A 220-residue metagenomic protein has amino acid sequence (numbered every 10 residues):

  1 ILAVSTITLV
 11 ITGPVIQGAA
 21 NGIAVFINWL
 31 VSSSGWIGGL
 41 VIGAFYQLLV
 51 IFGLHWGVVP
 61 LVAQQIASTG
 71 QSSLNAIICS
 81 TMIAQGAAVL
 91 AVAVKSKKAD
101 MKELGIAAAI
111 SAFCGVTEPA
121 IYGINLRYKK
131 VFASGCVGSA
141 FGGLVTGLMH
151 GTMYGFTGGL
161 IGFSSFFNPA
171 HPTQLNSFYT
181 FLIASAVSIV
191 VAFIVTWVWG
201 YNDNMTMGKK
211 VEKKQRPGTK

Functional and structural regions predicted by a protein language model:
I1-V10, G43-L48, A84-A91, S139-G147 (+1 more regions): Hydrophobic core segments of alpha-helical transmembrane domains in multi-pass membrane transport and ion-translocation
I1-V50: Core mid-bundle transmembrane helix pairs that form the ion/substrate translocation pathway in diverse multi-pass
T8, G43-H55, I66-S72, V92 (+2 more regions): Transmembrane alpha-helix interface/packing and boundary motifs in multi-pass membrane proteins, characterized by
V10-I23, L54-V59, L90-K95, E118 (+1 more regions): Transmembrane helix-loop junctions in multi-pass membrane proteins
I27-V41, F52, Q71-I77, K97 (+2 more regions): Membrane-interfacial loop-to-helix junctions in multi-pass transporters
V31-G39, L54-L61, Q85-V89: Hydrophobic, membrane-facing alpha-helical anchors
W36, L61, A99, A107 (+1 more regions): Transmembrane alpha-helical segments and their short flanking loops that form helix-hairpins/helix-helix interfaces
V59, A63-S139: Helix-loop-helix junctions within the multi-pass membrane cores of secondary transporters/permeases
